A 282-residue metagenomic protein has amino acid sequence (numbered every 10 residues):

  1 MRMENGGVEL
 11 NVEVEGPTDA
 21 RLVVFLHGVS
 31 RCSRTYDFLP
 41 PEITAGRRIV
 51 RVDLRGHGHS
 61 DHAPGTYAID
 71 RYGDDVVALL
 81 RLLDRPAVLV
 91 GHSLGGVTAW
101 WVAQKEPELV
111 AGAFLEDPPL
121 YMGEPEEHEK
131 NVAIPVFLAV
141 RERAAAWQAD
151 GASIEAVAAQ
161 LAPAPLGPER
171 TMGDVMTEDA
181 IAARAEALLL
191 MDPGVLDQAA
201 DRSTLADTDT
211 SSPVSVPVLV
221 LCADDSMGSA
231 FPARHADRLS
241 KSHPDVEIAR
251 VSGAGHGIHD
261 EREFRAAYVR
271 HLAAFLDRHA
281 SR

Functional and structural regions predicted by a protein language model:
N11-H62, L239: Conserved HGGG/HGGXW glycine-rich cap/lid loop of the alpha/beta-hydrolase fold
R31, S93-G96: Active-site loop->helix "elbow" adjoining a glycine-rich segment at hydrolase catalytic centers
F38-P41, L54-L94, R262, A266-R270: Active-site loop/oxyanion-hole signature of alpha/beta-hydrolase fold enzymes
G96-P107, A113: Short glycine-enriched nucleophile-adjacent loop and the immediately C-terminal alpha-helix near the catalytic center
Q104, A113-Q148: Flexible "cap/lid" loop of the alpha/beta hydrolase fold
E124-H128, A146-S212: Conserved alpha/beta-hydrolase catalytic His-Asp/Glu region
P217-A254: Conserved loop-alpha-helix segment in the C-terminal half of the alpha/beta-hydrolase fold that carries the catalytic
P244-R282: Catalytic active-site module of serine/aspartate enzymes centered on a nucleophile-bearing elbow/loop
